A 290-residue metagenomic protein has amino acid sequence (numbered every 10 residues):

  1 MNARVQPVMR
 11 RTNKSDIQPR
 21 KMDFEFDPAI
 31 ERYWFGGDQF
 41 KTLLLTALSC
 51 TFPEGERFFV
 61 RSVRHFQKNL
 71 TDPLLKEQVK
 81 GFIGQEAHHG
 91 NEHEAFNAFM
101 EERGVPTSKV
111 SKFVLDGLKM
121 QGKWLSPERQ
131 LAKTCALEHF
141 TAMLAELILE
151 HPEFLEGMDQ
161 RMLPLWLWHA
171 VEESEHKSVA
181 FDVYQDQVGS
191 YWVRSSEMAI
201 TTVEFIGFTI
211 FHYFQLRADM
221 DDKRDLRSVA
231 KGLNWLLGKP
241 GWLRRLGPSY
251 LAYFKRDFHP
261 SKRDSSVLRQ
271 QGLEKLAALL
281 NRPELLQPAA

Functional and structural regions predicted by a protein language model:
N2-A290: Non-heme di-metal
